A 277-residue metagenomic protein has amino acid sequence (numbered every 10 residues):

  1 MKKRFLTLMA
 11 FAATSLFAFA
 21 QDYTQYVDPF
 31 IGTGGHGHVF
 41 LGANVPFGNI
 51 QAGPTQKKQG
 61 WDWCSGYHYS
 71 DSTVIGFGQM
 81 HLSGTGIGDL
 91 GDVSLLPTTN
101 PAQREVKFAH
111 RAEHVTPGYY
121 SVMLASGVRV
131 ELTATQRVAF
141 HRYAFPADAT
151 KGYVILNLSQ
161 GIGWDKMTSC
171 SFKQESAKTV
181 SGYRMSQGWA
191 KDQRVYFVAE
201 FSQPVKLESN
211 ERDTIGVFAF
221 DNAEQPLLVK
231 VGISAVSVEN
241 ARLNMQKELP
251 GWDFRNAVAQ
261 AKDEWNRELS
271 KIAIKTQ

Functional and structural regions predicted by a protein language model:
M1-Q21: Bacterial Sec-dependent N-terminal signal peptides
Q21-Q277: Accessory carbohydrate-recognition regions in carbohydrate-active enzymes
